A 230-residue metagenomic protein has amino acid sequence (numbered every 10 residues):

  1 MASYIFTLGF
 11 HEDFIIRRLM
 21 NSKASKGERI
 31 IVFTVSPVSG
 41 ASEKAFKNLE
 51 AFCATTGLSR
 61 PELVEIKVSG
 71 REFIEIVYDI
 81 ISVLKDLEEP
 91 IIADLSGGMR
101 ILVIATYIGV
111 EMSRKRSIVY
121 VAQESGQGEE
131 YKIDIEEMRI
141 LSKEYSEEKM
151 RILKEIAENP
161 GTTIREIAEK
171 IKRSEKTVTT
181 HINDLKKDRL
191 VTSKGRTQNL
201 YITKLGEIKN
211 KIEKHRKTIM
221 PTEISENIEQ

Functional and structural regions predicted by a protein language model:
M1-P90, I104-Y107, E111-Q230: Long, low-complexity, Lys/Arg-enriched
P90-S96: Short glycine-rich phosphate-binding loop at a beta-alpha junction
R100: Polyanion-engaging groove/track-forming segments
